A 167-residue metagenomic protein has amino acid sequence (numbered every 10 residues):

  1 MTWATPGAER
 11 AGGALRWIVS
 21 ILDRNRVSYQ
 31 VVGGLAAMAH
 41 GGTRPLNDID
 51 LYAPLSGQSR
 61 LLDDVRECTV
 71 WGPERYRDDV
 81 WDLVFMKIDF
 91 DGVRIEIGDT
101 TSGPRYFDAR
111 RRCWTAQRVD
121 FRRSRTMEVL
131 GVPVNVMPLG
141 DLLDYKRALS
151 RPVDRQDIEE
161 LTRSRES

Functional and structural regions predicted by a protein language model:
M1-S167: Compositionally biased terminal segments of proteins
